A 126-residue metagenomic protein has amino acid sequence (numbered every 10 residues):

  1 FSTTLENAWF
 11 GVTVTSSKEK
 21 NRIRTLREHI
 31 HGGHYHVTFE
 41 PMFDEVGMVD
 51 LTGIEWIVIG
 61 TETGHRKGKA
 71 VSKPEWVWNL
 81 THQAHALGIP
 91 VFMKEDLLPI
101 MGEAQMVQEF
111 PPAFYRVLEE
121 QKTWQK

Functional and structural regions predicted by a protein language model:
F1-K94, P99-G102: Conserved AdoMet/S-adenosylmethionine-binding subsite of the radical SAM
L98-K126: C-terminal accessory extensions appended to soluble enzyme cores
